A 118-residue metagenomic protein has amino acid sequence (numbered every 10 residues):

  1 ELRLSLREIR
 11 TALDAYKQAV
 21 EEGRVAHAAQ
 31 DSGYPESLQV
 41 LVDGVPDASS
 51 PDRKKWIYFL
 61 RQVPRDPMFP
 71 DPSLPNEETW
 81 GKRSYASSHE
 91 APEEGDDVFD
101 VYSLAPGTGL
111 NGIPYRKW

Functional and structural regions predicted by a protein language model:
E1-L6: Aliphatic-rich helix starts adjacent to a transmembrane/signal segment
D14-W118: Low-complexity, acidic interaction segments enriched in glycine
